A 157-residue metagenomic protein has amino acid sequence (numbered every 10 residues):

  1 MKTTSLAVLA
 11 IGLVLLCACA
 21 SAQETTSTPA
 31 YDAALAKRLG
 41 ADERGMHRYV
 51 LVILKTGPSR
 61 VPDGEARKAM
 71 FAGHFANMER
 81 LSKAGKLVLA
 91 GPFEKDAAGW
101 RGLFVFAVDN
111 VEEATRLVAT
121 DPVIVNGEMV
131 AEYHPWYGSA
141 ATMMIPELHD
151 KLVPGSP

Functional and structural regions predicted by a protein language model:
M1-S5: Positively charged n-region of N-terminal signal peptides that target proteins for export
A7-A18: Bacterial N-terminal signal peptides
Q23-P157: Conserved, structured core segments of small domains
